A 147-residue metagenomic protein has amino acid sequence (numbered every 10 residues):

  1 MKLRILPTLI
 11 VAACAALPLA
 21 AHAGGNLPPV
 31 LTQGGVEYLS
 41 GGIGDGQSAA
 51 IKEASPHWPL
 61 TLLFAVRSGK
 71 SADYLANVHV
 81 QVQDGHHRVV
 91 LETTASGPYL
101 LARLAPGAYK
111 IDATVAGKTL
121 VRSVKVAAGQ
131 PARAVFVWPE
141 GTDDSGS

Functional and structural regions predicted by a protein language model:
M1-L9: Bacterial N-terminal signal peptides that target proteins for export
A16-A20: N-terminal signal peptide c-region/cleavage motif recognized by signal peptidases
H22-V78, V115-S147: Primarily secretory-pathway and cell-envelope proteins
V78-V90: Short amphipathic beta-strand segments in non-cytosolic proteins
T93-T94, S123: Short hydrophobic alpha-helix segments
G97-R103: Short, surface-exposed beta-strand/beta-hairpin micro-motifs centered on an aromatic residue
A105-P106, A128: Surface-exposed loops/turns
G107-A113: A short tyrosine-centered beta-strand micro-motif
